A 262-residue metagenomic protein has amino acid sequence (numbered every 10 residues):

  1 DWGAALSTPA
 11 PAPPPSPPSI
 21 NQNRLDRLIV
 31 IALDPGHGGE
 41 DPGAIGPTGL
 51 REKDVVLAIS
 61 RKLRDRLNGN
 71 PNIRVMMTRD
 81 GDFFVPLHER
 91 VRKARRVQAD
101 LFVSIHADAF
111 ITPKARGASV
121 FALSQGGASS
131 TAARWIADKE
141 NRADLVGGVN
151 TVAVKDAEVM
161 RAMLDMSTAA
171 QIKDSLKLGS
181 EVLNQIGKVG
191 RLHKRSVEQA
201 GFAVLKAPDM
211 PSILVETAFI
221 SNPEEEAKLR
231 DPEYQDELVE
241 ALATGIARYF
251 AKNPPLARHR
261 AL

Functional and structural regions predicted by a protein language model:
D1-T8, N222-K228: Short intrinsically disordered, low-complexity coil segments enriched in acidic
W2-A157, T168-S180, H259-L262: Catalytic-core regions of hydrolytic enzymes
I111, A162-L262: Active-site-adjacent mobile loop/cap segments within catalytic or ligand-binding domains
